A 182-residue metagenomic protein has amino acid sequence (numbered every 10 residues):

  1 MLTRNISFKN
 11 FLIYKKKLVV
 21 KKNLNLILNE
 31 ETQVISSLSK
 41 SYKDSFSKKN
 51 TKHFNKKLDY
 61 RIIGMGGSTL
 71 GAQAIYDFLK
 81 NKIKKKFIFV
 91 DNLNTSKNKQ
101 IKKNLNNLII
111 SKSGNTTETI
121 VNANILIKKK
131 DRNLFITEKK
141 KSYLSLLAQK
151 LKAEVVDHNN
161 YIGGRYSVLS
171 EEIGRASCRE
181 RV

Functional and structural regions predicted by a protein language model:
M1-F46: Extended, charge-enriched "interface" segments that sit outside catalytic cores
M1-T3, H53, F78: Short amphipathic alpha-helical segments
D44-N55: A short, basic/flexible loop-to-alpha-helix module at the beginning of a structural domain
N55-R181: Glycine-rich phosphate-binding loops that contact phosphosugars or nucleotide phosphates
